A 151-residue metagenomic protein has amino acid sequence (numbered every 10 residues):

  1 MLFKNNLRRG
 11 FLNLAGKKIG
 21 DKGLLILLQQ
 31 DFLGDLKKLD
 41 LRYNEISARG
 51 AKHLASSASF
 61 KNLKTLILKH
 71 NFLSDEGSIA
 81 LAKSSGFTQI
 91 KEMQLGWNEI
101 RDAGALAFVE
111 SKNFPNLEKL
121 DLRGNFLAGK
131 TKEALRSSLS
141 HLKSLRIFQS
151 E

Functional and structural regions predicted by a protein language model:
M1-F3, D21-Q29, A48-S56, D75-K83 (+2 more regions): Leucine-rich repeat
M1-L25, S140-E151: The feature captures the LRR N-terminal capping module
L7, D31-G34, A58-K61, S85-T88 (+2 more regions): Inter-repeat linker/turn residues at the boundaries of leucine-rich repeats
G10-L14, L39-L41, L63-L68, I90-L95 (+2 more regions): Conserved hydrophobic beta-strand positions in leucine-rich repeat
L14, G23, K38-Y43, S47-S56 (+1 more regions): Acidic (E/D-rich), amphipathic helical modules within compact regulatory domains
F60-G104: A generic tandem-repeat structural signature
V109-E151: Leucine-rich solenoid repeat scaffolds
